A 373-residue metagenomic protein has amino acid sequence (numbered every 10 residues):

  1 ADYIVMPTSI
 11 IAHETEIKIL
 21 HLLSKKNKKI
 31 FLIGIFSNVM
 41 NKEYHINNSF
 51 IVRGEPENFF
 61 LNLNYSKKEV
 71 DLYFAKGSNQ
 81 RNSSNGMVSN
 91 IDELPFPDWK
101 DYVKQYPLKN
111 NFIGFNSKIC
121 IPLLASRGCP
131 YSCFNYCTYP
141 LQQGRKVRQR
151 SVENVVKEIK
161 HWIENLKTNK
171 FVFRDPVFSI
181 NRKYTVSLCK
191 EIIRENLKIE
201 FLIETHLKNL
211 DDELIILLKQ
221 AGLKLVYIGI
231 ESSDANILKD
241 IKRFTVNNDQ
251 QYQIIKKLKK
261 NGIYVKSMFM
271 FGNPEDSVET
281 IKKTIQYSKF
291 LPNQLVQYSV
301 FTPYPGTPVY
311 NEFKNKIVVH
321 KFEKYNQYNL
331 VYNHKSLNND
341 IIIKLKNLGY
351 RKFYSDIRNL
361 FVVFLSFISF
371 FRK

Functional and structural regions predicted by a protein language model:
A1-V156, K160, E164-N165: Acidic, low-complexity intrinsically disordered segments
D2, S49, N169, K224 (+1 more regions): Conserved acidic residues
M6, L32, F173-D175, I228 (+1 more regions): Conserved beta-strand positions
M6, L32, I203, S267-F269: Structural beta-sheet core signal
F36, P176-I180, H206-L207, F271-D276 (+1 more regions): Short, solvent-exposed turn/loop segments enriched in Gly/Ser/Thr/Pro and often Arg
N41-I46, L214, E275-K289: Catalytic cores of alpha/beta
K76-S78, Y264, E279-K373: C-terminal accessory regions of radical SAM enzymes
F96-K266, Q286: Radical SAM [4Fe-4S] cluster-binding motif and immediate context
